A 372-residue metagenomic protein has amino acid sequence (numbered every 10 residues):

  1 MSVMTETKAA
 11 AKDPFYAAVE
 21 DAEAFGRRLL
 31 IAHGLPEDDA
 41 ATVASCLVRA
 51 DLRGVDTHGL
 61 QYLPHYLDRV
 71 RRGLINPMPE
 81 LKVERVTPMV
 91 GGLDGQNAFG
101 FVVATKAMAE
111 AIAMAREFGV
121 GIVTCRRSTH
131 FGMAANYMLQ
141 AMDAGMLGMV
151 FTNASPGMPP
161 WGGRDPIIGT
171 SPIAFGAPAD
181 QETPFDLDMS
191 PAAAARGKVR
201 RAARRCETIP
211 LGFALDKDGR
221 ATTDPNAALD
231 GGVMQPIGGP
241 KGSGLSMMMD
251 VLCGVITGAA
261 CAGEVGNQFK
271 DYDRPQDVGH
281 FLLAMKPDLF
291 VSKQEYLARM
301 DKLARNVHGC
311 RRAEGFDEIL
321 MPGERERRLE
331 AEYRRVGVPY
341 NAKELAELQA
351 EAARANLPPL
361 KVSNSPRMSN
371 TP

Functional and structural regions predicted by a protein language model:
S2-A17, A24-V43, V48-R49, D56-L74 (+3 more regions): Acidic, glycine/proline-rich low-complexity segments that act as flexible tails and inter-domain linkers
S2-A9, D13-F25, C261-P372: Catalytic-core signal marking the mid-to-C-terminal active-site face
H58-I112: Active-site cofactor/substrate anionic-group-binding motifs, chiefly glycine- and Lys/Arg-rich phosphate-binding loops
V90-D180: A generic, well-ordered mixed alpha/beta core segment in the N-terminal half of proteins
G145-G157, G254-Q268: Glycine-rich phosphate/pyrophosphate-binding loops and their adjacent beta-strand/loop elements at enzyme active sites
M158-A227: Phosphate/diphosphate-binding glycine-rich loops and adjacent basic-rich segments that engage nucleotide
E207-C261, Q268-F269: Secondary-shell segments that build the walls of catalytic and ion/ligand-binding clefts
